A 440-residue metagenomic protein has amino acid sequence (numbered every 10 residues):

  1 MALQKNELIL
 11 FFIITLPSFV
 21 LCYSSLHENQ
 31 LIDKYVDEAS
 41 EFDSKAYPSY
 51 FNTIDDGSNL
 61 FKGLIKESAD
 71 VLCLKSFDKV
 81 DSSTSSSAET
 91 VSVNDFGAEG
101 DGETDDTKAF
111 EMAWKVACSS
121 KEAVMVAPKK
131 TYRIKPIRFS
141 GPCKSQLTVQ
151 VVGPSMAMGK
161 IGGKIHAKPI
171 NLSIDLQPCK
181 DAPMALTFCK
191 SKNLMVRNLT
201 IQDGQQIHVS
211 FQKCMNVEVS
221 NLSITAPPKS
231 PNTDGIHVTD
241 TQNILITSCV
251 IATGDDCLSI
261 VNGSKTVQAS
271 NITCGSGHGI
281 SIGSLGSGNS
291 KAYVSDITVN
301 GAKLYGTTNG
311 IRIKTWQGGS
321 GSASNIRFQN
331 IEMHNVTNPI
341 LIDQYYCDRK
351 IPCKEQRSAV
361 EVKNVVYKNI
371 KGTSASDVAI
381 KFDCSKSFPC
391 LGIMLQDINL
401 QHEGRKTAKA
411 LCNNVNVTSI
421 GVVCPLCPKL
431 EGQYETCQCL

Functional and structural regions predicted by a protein language model:
A2-L440: Extracellular/periplasmic carbohydrate-active domains that bind, remodel, or depolymerize complex polysaccharides
